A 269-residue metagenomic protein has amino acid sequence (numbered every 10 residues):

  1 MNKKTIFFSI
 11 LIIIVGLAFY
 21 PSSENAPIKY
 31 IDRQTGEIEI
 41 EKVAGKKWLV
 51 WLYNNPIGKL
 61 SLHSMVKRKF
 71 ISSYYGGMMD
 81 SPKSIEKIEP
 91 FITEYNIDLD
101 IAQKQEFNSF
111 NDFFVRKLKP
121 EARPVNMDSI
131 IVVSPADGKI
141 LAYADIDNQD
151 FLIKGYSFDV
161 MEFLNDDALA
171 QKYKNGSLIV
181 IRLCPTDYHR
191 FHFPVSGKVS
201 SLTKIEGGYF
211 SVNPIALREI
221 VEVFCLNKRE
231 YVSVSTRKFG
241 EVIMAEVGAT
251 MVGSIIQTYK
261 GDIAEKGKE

Functional and structural regions predicted by a protein language model:
K3-E269: Contiguous, well-folded functional domains in the mature portion of proteins
